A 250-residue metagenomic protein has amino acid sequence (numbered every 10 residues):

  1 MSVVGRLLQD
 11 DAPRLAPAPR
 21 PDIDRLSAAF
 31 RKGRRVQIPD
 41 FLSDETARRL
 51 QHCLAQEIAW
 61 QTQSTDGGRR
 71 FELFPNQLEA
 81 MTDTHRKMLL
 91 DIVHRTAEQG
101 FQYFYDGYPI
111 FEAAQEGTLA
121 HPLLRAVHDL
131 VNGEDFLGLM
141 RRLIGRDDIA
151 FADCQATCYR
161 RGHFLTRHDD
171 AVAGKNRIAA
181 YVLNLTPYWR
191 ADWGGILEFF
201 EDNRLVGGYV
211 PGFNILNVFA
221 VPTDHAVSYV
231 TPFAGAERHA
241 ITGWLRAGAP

Functional and structural regions predicted by a protein language model:
M1-N217, P222-P250: Fe(II)/2-oxoglutarate oxygenase catalytic core
